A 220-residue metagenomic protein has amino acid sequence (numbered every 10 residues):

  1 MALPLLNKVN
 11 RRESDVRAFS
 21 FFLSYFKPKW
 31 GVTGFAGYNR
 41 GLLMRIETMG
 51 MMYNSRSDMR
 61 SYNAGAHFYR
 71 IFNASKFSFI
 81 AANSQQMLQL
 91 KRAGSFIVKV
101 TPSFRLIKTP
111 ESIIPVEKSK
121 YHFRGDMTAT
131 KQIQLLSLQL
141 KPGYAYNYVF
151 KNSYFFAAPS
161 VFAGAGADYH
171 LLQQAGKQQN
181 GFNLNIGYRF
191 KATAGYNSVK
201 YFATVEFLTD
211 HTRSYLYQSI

Functional and structural regions predicted by a protein language model:
M1, F21-K27, A66-R70, V98-P102 (+4 more regions): Residues on the lipid-exposed face of transmembrane beta-strands in outer-membrane beta-barrel proteins
M1-R40: Transmembrane beta-barrel domains of Gram-negative outer membranes and organellar outer membranes
L3-L5, K27, A36-L42, F72-A74 (+5 more regions): Transmembrane beta-strands of outer-membrane beta-barrel pores
L5-V9, M49-S57, N83-S84, D126-Q132 (+2 more regions): Extracellular loop and loop/strand-boundary signature of outer-membrane beta-barrel proteins
E13-F19, R60-A64, R92-G94, Q134-L140 (+3 more regions): Residues that define the transmembrane beta-barrel architecture of outer-membrane proteins
K27-K29, F68-M87, P142, Y146-N152 (+1 more regions): Outer-membrane beta-barrel proteins
P28-V32, Y62-A64, L90-F96, Q134 (+2 more regions): Outer-envelope beta-barrel architecture signal
Y188-I220: Predominantly the C-terminal beta-signal and adjacent terminal strand-loop region of outer-membrane beta-barrel
